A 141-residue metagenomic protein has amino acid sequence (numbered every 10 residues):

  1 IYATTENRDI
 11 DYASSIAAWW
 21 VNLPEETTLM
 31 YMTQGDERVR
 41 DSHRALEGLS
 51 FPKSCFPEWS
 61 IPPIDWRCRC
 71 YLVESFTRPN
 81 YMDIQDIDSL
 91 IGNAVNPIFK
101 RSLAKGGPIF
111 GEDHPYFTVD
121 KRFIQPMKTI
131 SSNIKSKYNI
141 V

Functional and structural regions predicted by a protein language model:
I1-D65, V73-V141: Domain-core detector
